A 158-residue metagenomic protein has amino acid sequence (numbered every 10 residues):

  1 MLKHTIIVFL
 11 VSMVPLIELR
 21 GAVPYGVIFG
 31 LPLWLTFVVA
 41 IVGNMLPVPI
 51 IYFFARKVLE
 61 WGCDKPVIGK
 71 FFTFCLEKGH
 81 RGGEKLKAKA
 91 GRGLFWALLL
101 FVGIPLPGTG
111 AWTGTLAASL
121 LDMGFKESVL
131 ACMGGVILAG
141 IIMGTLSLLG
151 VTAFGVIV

Functional and structural regions predicted by a protein language model:
M1-F9, F29-V102, F125-E127, M133 (+1 more regions): Membrane-interfacial helix-loop-helix
M1-V23, I137-V151: Cytosolic-side membrane-entry/anchor segment at the start of a transmembrane helix
S12, I41, A118: Short, flexible active-site loop motifs that bind/organize anionic cofactors or intermediates
M13-Y25, P105-L116: Transmembrane helix boundary and interhelical junction motifs in multipass membrane proteins
V23, N44-F53, A111, T115 (+2 more regions): Transmembrane alpha-helical segments of multi-pass membrane transport proteins and ion-pumping complexes
A118-I141: Interfacial loop-to-transmembrane junctions
